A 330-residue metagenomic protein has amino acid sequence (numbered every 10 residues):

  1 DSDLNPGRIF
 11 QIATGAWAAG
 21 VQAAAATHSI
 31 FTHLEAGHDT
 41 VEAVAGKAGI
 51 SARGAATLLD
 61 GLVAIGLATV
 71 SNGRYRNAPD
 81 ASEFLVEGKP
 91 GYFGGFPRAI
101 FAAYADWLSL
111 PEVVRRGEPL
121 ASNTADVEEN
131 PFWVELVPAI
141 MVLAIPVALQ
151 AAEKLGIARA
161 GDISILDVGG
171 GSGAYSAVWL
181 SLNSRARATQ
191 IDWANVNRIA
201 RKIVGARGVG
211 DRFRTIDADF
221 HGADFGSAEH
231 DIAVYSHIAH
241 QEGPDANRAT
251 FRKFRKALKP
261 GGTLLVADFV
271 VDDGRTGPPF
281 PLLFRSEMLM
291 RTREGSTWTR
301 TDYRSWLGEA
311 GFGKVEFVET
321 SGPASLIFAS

Functional and structural regions predicted by a protein language model:
P6-H28, T32-H38, K47, R53-I163: Conserved Class I S-adenosyl-L-methionine-dependent methyltransferase catalytic core
A68, Y75, A188, F213-T215 (+1 more regions): Generic structural signal for residues in well-ordered beta-strands
P90-A267, V271, A324-S325: Conserved adenosyl
A267-A310, V315-E316: C-terminal alpha-helical "lid/dimerization" subdomain adjacent to the S-adenosyl-L-methionine
G311-S330: Core SAM-dependent methyltransferase catalytic element
